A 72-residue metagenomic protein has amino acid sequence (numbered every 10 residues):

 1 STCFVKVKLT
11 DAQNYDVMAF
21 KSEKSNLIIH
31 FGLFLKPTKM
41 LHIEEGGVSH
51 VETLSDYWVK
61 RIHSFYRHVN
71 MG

Functional and structural regions predicted by a protein language model:
S1-V48, S55, V69-M71: ...with weaker cross-activation on analogous glycine-rich loops/strands in unrelated enzymes
D56-R61: Flexible glycine-rich active-site/ligand-binding loops centered on an Asp-His dyad
